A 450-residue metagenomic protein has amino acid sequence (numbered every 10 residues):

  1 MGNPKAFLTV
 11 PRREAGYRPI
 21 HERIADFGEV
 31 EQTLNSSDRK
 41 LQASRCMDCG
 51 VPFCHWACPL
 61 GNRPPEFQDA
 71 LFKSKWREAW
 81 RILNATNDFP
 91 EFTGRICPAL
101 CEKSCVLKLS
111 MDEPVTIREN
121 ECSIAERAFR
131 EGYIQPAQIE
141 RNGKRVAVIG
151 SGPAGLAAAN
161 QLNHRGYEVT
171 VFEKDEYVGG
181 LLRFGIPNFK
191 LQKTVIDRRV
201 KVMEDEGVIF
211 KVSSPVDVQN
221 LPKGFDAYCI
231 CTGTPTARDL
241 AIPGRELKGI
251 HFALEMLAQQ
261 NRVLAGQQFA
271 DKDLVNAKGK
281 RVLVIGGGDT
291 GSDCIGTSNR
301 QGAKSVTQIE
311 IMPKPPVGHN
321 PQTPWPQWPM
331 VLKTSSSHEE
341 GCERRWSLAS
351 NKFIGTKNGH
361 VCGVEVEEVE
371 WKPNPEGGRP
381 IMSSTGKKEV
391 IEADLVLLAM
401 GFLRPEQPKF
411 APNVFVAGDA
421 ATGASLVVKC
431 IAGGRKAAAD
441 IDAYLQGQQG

Functional and structural regions predicted by a protein language model:
M1-S37, Q42, E121-G450: Residues forming the flavin
N3-G28, F53-E78, L100-E126: Iron-sulfur (Fe-S) cluster-binding segments and ferredoxin-like electron-carrier domains, especially [2Fe-2S]
K40-K73, W80, N84-D112, G150 (+3 more regions): Cysteine-centered iron-sulfur cluster-binding motifs in ferredoxin-type domains/subunits of redox enzymes
C49-P52, R77, F89, R130 (+2 more regions): A general structural signal for well-ordered secondary-structure junctions
